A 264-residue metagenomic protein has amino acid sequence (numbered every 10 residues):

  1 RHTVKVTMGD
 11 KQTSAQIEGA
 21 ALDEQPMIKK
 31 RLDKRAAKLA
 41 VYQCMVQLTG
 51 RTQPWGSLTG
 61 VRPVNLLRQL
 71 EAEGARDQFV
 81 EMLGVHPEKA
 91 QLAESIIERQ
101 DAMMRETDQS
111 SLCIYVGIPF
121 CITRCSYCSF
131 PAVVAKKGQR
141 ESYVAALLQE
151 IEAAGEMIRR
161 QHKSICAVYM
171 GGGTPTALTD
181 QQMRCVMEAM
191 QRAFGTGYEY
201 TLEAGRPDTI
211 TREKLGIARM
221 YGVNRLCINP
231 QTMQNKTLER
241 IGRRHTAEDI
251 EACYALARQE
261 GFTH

Functional and structural regions predicted by a protein language model:
H2-E24: Amphipathic beta-strand/beta-sheet edge segments enriched in Tyr/Trp
G19-D33, A37-V41: Extended acidic/polar, glycine-enriched regions that form or flank non-catalytic beta-rich accessory modules
L32-D33, P54-V61: Structural motif
L48-W55, A72-I114, Q161-H162: N-terminal [4Fe-4S]-dependent radical SAM core
V116-A132: Local cysteine-cluster metal-coordination motifs and their immediate loop/turn environment, predominantly Fe-S cluster
A132-H264: Conserved non-cysteine loop/helix-boundary elements of the Radical SAM core domain that shape
